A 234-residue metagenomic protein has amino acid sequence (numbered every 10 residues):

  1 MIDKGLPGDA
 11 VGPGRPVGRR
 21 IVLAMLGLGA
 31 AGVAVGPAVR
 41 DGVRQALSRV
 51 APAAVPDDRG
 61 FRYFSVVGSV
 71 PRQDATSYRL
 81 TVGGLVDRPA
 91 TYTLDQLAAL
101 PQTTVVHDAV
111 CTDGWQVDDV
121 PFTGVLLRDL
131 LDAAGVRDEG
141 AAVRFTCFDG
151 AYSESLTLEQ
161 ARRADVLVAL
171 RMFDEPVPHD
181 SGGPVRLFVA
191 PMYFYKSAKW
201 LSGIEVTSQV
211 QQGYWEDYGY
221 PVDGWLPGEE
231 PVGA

Functional and structural regions predicted by a protein language model:
M1-V17, L28: N-terminal secretory signal peptides
G14-G18, P37-A234: Structured, non-membrane catalytic/scaffold regions adjacent to prosthetic-group chemistry
A24-G36: Hydrophobic membrane-insertion alpha-helices, especially the h-region of bacterial N-terminal signal peptides
